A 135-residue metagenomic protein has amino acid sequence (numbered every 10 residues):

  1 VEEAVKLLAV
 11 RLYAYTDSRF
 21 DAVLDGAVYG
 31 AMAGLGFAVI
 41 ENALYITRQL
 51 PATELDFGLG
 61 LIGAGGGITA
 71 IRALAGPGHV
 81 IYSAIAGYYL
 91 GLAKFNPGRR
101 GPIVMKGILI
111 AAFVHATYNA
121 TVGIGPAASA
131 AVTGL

Functional and structural regions predicted by a protein language model:
V1-L135: Hydrophobic alpha-helical segments at protein termini of multi-pass membrane proteins
